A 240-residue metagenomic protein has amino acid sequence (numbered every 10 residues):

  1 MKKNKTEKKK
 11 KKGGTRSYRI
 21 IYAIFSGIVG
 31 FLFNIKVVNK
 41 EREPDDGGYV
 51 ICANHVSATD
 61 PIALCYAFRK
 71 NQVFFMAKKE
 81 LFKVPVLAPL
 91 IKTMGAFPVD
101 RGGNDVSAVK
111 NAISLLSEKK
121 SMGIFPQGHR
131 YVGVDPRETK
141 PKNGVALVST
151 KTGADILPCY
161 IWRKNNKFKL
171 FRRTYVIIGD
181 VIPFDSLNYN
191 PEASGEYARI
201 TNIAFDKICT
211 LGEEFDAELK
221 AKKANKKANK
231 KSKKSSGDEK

Functional and structural regions predicted by a protein language model:
K2-G13, V109-K240: Non-catalytic C-terminal accessory region of glycerolipid acyltransferases and related lyso-lipid remodeling enzymes
K2-N39, P85-M94: A transmembrane-helix-recognition feature enriched in membrane-embedded lipid enzymes and envelope glyco-/phospholipid
R16, I20, N104, E196 (+1 more regions): Soluble or luminal CAZymes and related metallo-dependent hydrolases
I20, T59, P141-G144: A generic structural signal for residues located within well-ordered alpha-helices of large catalytic or ligand-binding
A23, G30, E43-G103: Catalytic core of membrane glycerolipid acyltransferases/transacylases, capturing the structured, soluble-facing
K40, E80, G103, Q127 (+1 more regions): Proline- and acidic/polar-enriched loop/turn elements at helix boundaries
E41-P44, I113-S114: Short amphipathic alpha-helix with an adjacent loop that forms part of the alpha/beta core around
G102-D105, E138: A conditional alpha-helix N-cap/helix-loop micro-motif detector
